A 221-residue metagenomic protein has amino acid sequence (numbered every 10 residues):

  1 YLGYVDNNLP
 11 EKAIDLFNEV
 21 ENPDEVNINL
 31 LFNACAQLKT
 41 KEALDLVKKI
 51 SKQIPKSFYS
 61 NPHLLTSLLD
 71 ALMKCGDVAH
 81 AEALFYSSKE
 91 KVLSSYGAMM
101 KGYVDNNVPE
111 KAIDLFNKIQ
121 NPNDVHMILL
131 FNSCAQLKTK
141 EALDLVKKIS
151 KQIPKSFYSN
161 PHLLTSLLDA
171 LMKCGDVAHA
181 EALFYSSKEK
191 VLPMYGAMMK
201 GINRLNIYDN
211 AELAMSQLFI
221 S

Functional and structural regions predicted by a protein language model:
Y1-S221: Alpha-helical tandem repeat RNA-binding modules
